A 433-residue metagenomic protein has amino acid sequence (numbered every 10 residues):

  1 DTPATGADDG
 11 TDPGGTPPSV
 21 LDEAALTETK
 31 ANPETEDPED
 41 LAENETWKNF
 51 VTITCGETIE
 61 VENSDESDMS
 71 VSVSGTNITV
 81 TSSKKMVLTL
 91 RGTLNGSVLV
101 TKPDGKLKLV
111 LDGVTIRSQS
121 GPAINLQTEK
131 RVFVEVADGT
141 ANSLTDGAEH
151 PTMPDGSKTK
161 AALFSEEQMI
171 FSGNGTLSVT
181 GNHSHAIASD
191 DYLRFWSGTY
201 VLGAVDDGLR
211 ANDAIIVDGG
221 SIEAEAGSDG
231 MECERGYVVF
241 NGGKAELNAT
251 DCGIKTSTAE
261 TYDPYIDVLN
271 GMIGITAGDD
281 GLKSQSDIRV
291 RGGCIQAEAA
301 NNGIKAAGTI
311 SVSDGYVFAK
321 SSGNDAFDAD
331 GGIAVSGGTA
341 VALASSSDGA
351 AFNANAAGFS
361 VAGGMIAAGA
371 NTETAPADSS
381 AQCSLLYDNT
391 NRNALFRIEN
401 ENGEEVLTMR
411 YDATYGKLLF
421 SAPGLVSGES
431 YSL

Functional and structural regions predicted by a protein language model:
D1-L433: A composition-driven surface/loop motif
